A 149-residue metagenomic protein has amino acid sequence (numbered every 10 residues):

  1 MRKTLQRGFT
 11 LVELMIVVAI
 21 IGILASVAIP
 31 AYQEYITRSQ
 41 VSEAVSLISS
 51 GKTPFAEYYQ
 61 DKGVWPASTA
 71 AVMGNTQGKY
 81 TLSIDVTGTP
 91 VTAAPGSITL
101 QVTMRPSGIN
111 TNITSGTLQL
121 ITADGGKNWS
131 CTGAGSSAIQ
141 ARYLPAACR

Functional and structural regions predicted by a protein language model:
M1-E43, L47, G51: N-terminal single-pass transmembrane signal-anchor helix
M1-K3, I21, A28, Q33 (+5 more regions): Short, functionally important structural connectors and interaction interfaces within domains
S46-K62: Internal alpha/beta loop-helix hairpins
Y59-R149: Periplasmic/extracellular, small/polar-rich flexible segments of pilin-like filament-forming proteins
